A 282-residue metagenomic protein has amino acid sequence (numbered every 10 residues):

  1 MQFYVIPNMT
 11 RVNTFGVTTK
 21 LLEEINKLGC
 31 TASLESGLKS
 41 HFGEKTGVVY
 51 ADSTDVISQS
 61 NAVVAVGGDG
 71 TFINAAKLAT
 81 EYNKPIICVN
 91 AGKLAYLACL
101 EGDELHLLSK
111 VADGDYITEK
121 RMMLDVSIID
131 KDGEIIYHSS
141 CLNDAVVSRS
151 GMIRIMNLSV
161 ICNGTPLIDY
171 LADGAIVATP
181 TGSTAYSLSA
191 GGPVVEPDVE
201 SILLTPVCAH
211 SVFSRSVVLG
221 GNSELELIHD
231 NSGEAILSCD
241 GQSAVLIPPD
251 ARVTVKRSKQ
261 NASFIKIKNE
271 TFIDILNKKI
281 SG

Functional and structural regions predicted by a protein language model:
M1-A62, N74, G102-E119, I128-S139: ATP/NTP phosphate-donor binding region
T14-F15, T71-A75, T184-S189: Short glycine/serine/threonine-rich phosphate/pyrophosphate-binding segments that cradle anionic phosphate groups
A65-D69, A76-L78: N-terminal glycine-rich "phosphate-gripper" loop used for MgATP/nucleotide binding and carboxylate activation
A79-A91, Y96: Gly/Ser-rich helix-loop-strand patches that form or flank binding pockets for ribonucleotide-derived cofactors
G92-D173: Catalytic core of DAGKc-family lipid kinases
C141, V147, N163-P166, V212-G282: ATP/nucleoside-binding phosphotransfer catalytic cores, i.e., glycine-rich phosphate-binding loops
V160, G182, L237: Short aromatic-centered micro-motifs
I168-F213: Gly/Ser/Thr-rich active-site loops/lids in small-molecule metabolic enzymes that frequently grip phosphoryl groups
